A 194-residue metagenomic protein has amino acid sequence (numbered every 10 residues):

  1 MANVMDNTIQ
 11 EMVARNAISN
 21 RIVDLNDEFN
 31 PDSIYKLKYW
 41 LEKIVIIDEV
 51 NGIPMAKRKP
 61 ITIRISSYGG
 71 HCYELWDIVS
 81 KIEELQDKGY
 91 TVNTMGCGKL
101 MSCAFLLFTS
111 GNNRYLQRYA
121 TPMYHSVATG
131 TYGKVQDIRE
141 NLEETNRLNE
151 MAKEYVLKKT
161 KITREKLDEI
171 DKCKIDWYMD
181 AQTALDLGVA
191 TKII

Functional and structural regions predicted by a protein language model:
M1-I194: Terminal-region recognition feature
